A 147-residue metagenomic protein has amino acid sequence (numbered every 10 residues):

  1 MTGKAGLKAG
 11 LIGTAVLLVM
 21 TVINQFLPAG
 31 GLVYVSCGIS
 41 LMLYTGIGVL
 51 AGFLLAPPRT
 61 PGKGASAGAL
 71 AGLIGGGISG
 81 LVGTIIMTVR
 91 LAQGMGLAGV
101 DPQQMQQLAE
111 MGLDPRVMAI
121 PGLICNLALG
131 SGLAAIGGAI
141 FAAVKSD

Functional and structural regions predicted by a protein language model:
M1-D147: Juxtamembrane/disordered regions of integral membrane proteins
